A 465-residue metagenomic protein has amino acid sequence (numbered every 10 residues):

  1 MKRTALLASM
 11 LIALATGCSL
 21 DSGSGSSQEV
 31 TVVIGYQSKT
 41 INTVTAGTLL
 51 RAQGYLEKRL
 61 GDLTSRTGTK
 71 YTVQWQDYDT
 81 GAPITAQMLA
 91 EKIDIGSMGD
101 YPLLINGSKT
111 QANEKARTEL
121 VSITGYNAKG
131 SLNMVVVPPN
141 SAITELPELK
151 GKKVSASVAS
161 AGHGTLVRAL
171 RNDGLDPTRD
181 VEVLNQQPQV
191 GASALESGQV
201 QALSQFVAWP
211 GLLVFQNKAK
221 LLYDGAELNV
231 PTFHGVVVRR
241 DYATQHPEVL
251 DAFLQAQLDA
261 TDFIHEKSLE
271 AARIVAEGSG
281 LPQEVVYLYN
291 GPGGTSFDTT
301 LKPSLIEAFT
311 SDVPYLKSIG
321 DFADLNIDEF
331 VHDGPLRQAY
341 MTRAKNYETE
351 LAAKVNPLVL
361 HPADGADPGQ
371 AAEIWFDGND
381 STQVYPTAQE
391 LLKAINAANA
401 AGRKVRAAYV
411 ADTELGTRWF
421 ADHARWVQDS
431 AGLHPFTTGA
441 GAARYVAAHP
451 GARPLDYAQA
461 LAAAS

Functional and structural regions predicted by a protein language model:
M1-L6: Bacterial N-terminal signal peptides that target proteins for export
A13-G17: C-terminal motif of bacterial Sec signal peptides marking the signal peptidase cleavage site
S19-S22: Bacterial signal peptide processing site
S27-D176, E182-N185, Q201, V230: Short, glycine-/small- and polar/acidic-enriched structural segments that line small-molecule recognition paths
I41, H246-A323: Secondary-structure end/capping motifs
T178, V183, Q189-G278, Q389 (+2 more regions): Pocket-lining segment of extracytoplasmic ligand-binding domains
K317-L360: Conserved C-terminal helix/tail region of periplasmic/extracytoplasmic solute-binding proteins
N346-V384, A388-S465: Intrinsically disordered, low-complexity linkers and terminal regions that flank or interleave Cys/His-based
